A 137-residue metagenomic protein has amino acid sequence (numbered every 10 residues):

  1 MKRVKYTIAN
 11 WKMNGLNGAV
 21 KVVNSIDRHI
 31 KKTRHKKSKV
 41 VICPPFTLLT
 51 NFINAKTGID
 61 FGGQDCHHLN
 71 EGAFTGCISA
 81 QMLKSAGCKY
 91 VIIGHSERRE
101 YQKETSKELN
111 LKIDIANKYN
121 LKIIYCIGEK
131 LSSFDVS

Functional and structural regions predicted by a protein language model:
M1-S137: Active-site loop-to-helix "anion-binding N-cap" substructures in soluble metabolic enzymes
